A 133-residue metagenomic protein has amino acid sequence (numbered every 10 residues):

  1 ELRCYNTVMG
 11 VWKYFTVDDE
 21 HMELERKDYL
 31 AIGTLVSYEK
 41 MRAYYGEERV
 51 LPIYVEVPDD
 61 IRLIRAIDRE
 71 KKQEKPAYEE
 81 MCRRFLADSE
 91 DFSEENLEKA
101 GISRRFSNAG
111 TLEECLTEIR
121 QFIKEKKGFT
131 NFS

Functional and structural regions predicted by a protein language model:
E1-S37: ATP-dependent small-molecule kinase phosphotransfer cores that center on conserved nucleotide phosphate-binding segments
L2-C4, V50-Y54, S103-R105: Conserved beta-strand scaffold positions in the cores of enzyme catalytic domains, especially in NTP/NDP-utilizing
N6, E56, A109: Residues at the C-termini of beta-strands that transition into short coil/loop
M9, D59, L112: Residue-level detector of flexible, active-site-proximal loop/helix-junction positions within diverse enzyme catalytic
E20-L24, A43-E48, N96-K99: Conserved catalytic network of the ASCE P-loop NTPase/AAA+ motor domain
L30-T34, Y45-E70: Conserved phosphate-donor/acceptor-positioning beta-strand/loop module used by diverse small-molecule
E39-K40, D60-A66, E114-T117: Switch/connector loops and helix/strand junctions flanking conserved nucleotide-binding motifs in nucleotide-processing
K71-K124, T130-S133: Small-molecule kinase domains that catalyze NTP-dependent phosphoryl transfer to phosphate-bearing small molecules
